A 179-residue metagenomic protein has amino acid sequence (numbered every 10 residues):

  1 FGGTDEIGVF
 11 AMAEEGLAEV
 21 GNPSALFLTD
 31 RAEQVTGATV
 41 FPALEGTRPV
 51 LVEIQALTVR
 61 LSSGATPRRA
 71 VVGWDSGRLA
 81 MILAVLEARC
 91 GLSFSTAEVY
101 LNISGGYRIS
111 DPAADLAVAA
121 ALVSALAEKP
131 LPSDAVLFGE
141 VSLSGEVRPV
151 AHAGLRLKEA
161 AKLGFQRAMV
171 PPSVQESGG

Functional and structural regions predicted by a protein language model:
F1-G179: Peripheral, non-AAA+ core regions of ATP-driven protein-machinery
